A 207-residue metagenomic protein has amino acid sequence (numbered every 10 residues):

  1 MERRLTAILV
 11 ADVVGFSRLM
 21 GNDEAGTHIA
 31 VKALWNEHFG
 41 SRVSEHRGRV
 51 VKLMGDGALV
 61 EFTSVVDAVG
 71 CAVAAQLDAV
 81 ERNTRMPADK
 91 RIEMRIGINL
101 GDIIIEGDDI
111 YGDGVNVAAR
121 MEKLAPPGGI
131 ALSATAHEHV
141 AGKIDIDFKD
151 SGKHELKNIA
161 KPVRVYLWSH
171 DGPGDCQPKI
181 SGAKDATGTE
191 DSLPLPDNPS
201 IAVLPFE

Functional and structural regions predicted by a protein language model:
M1-C71, L77-E81: Catalytic NTP-binding/metal-coordinating core of nucleotidyl cyclase/transferase enzymes
M1-E2, A88, S192-D197: Short glycine/proline-enriched loop/turn "hinge" motifs that connect secondary-structure elements and lie
T6-L9, V51, I96, G129-I130 (+2 more regions): Residues that recognize and position ribonucleotide moieties
M20-D23, M54, L100-D102, P205-E207: Short, histidine-centered active-site or binding-site loop motifs used for metal coordination, general acid-base
G40, L59-H170: Catalytic beta-strand-to-alpha-helix segment of the class III nucleotidyl cyclase homology domain
E45-G48, T84-M86, E190-S192: Short beta-strand/turn micro-motifs at beta-sheet edges
V163, W168-S192: Juxtacatalytic C-terminal regulatory tail of Ser/Thr protein kinases
D185-E207: Acidic, proline/glycine-rich low-complexity intrinsically disordered segments
